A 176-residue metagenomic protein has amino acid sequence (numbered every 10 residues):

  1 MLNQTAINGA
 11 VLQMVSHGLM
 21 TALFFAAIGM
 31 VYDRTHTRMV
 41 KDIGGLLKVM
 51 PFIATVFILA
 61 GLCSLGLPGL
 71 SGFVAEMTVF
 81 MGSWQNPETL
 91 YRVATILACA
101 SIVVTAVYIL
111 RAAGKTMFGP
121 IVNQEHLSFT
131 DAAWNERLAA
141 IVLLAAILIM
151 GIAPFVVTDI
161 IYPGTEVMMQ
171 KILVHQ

Functional and structural regions predicted by a protein language model:
M1-F129, M150: Functional transmembrane alpha-helices
M50-F52, I109-Q176: Cytoplasmic/organellar membrane-interface segments at the starts of transmembrane helices in multi-pass inner-membrane
